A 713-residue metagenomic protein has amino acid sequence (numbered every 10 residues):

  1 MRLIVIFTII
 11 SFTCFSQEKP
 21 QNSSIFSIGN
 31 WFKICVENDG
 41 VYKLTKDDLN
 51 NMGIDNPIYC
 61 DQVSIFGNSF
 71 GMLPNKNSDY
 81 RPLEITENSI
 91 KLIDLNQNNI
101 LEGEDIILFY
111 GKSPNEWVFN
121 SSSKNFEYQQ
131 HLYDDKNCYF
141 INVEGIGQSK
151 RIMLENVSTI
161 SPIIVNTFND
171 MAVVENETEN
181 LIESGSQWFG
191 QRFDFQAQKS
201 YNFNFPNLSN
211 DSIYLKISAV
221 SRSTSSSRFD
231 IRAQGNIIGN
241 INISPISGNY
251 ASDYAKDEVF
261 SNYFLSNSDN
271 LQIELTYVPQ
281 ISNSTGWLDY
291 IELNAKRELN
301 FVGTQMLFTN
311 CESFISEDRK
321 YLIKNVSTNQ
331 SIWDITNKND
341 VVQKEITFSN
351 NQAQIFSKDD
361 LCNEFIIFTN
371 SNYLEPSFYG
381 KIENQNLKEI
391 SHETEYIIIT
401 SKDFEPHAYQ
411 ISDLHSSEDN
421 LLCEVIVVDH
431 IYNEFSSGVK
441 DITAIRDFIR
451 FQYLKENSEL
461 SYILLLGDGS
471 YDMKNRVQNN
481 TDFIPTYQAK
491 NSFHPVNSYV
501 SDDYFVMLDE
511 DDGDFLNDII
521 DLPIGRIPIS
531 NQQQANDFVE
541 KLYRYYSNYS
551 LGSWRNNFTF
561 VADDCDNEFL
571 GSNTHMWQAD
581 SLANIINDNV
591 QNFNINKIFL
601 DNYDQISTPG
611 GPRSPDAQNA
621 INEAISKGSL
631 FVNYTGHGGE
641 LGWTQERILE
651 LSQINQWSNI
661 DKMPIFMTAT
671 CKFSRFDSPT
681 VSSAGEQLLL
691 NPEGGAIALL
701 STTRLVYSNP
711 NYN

Functional and structural regions predicted by a protein language model:
M1-P20: Bacterial Sec-dependent N-terminal signal peptides
Q17-N713: Cysteine-dependent hydrolase recognition
